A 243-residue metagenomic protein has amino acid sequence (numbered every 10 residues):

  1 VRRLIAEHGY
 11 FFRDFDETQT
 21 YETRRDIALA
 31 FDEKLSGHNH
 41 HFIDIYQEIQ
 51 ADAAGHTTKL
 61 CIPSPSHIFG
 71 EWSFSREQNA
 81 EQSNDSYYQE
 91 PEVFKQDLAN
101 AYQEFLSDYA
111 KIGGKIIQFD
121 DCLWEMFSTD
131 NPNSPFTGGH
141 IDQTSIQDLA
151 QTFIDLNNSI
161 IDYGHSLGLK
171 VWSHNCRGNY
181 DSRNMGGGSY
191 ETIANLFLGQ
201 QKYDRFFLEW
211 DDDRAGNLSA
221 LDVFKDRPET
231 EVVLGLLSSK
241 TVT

Functional and structural regions predicted by a protein language model:
V1-T243: Domain-level signal for soluble alpha/beta catalytic cores
